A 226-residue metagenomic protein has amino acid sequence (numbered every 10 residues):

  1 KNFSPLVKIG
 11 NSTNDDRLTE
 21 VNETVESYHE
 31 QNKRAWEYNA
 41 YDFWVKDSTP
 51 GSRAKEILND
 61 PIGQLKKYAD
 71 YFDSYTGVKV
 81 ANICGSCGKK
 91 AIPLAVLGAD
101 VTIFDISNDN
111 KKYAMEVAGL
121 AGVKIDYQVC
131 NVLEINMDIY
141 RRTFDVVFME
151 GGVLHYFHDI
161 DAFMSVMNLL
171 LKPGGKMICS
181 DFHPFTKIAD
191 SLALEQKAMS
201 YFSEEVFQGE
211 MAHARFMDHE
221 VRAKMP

Functional and structural regions predicted by a protein language model:
N2-G51: N-terminal, positively charged/glycine-rich alpha-helical extensions of SAM-dependent methyltransferases
T49-V78: Conserved alpha-helix/loop element of class I SAM-dependent methyltransferases that forms part of the SAM/SAH-binding
K79-I135: Class I SAM-dependent methyltransferase SAM/SAH-binding core
M137-V147: A short acidic, Gly/Pro-enriched loop at the edge of an enzyme's catalytic core that lines a small-molecule cofactor
D145-D161: A short SAM/SAH-binding and catalytic strip from SAM-dependent methyltransferases
D161-K176: A short glycine-rich, Lys/Arg-flanked "PGG" loop and its adjoining helix->strand segment in the class I
K176-E210: Conserved class I S-adenosyl-L-methionine
E220-P226: Short alpha-helix
